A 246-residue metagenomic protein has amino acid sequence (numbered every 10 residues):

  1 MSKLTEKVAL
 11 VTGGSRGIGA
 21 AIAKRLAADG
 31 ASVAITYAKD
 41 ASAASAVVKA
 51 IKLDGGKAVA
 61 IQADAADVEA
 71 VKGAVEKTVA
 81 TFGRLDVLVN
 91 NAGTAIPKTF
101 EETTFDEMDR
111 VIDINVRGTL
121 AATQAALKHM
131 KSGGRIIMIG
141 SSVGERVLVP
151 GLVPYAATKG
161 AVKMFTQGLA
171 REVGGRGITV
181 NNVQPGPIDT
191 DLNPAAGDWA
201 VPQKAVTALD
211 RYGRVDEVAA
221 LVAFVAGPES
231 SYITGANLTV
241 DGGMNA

Functional and structural regions predicted by a protein language model:
V8, S15-R16: Conserved glycine-rich cofactor-binding loop
T99-F100, T104-I112, Q203: Substrate-binding pocket helix/loop in short-chain dehydrogenase/reductase
T123, T158, T166: Active-site helix of classical SDR
K128, R171-E172, S231: Alpha-helical segment proximal to the catalytic Tyr-Lys
R146, A223, T234-A246: Short C-terminal tail/terminal secondary-structure segment of NAD(P)H-dependent dehydrogenase/reductase domains
G174, T179, I233-G235: Short, small/polar-rich loop/turn modules that mediate ligand/substrate recognition or access, typified
T207-V218, E229: A conserved structural motif in NAD(P)-dependent oxidoreductases
